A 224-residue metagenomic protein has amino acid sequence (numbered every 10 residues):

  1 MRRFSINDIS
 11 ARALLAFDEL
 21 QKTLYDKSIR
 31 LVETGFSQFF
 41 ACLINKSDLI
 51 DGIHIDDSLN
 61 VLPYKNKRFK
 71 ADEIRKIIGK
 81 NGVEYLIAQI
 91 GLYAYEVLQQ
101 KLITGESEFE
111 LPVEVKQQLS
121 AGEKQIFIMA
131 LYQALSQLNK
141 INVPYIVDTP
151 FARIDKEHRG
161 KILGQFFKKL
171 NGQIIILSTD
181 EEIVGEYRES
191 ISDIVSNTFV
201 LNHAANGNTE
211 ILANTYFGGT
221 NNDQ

Functional and structural regions predicted by a protein language model:
M1-F109, N142: Extended, charged coiled-coil "arm/hinge" scaffolds of SMC/Rad50-like chromosome-maintenance ATPases and other large
L62, K70-D72, S136, R153-D155 (+1 more regions): Flexible loop/turn segments at secondary-structure boundaries
E84-A94, Q118-L135: Conserved helicase/translocase P-loop NTPase motor core
T104-E106, P112, Q118-G122: ABC transporter NBD signature
V113, Q137, D155-K156, G160: Conserved D-loop-proximal element of ABC-family nucleotide-binding domains
L135-V143: Short basic/glycine-enriched coil/helix segment immediately N-terminal to the Walker B
D148-P150: Walker B catalytic acidic pair
E157-Q224: C-terminal lobe/lid and adjacent interdomain/linker elements of RecA-like ASCE P-loop ATPase modules
